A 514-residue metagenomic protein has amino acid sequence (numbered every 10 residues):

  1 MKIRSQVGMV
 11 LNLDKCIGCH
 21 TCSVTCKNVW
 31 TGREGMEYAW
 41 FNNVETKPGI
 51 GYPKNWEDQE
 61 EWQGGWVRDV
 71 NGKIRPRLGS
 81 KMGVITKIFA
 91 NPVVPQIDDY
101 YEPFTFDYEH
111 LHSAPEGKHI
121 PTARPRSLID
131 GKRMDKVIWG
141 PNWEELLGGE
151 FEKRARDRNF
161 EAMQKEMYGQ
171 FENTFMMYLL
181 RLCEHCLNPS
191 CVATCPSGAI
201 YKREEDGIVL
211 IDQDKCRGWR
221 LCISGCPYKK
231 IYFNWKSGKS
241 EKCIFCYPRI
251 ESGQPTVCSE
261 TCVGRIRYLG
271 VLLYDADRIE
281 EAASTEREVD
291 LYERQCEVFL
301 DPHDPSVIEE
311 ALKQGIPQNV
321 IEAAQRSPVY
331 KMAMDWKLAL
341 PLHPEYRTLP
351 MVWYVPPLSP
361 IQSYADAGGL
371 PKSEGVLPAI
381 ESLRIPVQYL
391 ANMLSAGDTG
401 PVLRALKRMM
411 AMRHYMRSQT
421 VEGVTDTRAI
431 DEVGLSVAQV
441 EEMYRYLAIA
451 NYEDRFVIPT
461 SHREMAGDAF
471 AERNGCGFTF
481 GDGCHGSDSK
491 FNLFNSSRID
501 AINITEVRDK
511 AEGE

Functional and structural regions predicted by a protein language model:
M1-E514: Non-ligating segments of multi-cofactor redox enzymes
